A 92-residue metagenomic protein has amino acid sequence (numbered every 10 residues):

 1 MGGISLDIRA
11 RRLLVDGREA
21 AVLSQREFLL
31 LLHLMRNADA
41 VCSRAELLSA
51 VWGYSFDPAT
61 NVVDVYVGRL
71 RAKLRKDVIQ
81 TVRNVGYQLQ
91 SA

Functional and structural regions predicted by a protein language model:
M1-F28, Q88-A92: A structural micro-motif at secondary-structure boundaries
L14, A21, L48-S49, D57 (+2 more regions): Nucleotide phosphate-binding site architecture
R18-W52, G68-L70: Short amphipathic alpha-helical recognition elements used for nucleic-acid or partner binding across transcription
V22, V65-A92: DNA-binding patch around the recognition helix
S24, D57, D64: Conserved catalytic core of two-component sensor histidine kinases
A38, P58, L74-V78: Residues at helix C-cap/C′ positions in short coil/turn segments immediately following an alpha-helix
